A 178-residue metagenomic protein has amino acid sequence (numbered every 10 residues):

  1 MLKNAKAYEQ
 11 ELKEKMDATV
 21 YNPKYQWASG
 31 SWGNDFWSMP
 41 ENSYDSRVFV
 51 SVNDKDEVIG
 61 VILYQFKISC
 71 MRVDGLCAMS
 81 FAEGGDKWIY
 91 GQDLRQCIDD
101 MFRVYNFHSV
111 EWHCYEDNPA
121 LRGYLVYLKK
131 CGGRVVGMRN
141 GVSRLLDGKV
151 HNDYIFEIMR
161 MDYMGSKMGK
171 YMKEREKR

Functional and structural regions predicted by a protein language model:
M1-M16, S51-R178: Acyl-donor (CoA/ACP) binding surface of acyl/acetyltransferases
E14-S31: Helix-loop element at the rim of GNAT/NAT acetyltransferase active sites that forms part of the acceptor-substrate
Q26-F49: Active-site rim helix/loop that mediates acceptor-substrate recognition in acyltransferases
